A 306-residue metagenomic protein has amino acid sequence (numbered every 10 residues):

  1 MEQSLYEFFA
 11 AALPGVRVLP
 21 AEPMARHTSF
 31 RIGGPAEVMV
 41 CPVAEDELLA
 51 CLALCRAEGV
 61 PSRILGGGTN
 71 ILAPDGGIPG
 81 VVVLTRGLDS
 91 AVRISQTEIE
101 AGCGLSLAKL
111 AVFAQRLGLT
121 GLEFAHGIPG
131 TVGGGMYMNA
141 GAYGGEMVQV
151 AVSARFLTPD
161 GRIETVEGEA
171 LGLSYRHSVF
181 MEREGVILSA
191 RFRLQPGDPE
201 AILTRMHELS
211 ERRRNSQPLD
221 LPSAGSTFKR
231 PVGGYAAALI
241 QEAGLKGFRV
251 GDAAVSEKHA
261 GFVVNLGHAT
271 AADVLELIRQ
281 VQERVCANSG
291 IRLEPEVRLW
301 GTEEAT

Functional and structural regions predicted by a protein language model:
E2-V132: Anion-binding (especially nucleotide phosphate/pyrophosphate-binding) glycine-rich loop and adjoining beta-alpha core
S4, A25, V43-D46, L105 (+9 more regions): Conserved active-site and cofactor/substrate-binding residues in soluble primary-metabolism enzymes
L19-P20, T28, I71, L157-E276 (+1 more regions): Phosphate/pyrophosphate- and phosphate-bearing ligand-binding catalytic cores of soluble enzymes
G33-G34, V40-E45, L72-S90, Y137-G168 (+1 more regions): Structural signature of FAD isoalloxazine-binding scaffolds in flavoprotein oxidoreductases
A36, T69-A73, L105-L107, G133-M138 (+5 more regions): Short, flexible micro-motifs
E58, L65-G67, V150, L221-P222 (+1 more regions): Short, basic and Ser/Thr-rich N-terminal targeting/leader segments
N70-I71, A111-A114, L122-H126, N139-E146 (+3 more regions): A generic local secondary-structure boundary/capping motif
V82, E123, R155, V297-R298: Residues embedded in well-ordered beta-strands within globular domains across many folds
